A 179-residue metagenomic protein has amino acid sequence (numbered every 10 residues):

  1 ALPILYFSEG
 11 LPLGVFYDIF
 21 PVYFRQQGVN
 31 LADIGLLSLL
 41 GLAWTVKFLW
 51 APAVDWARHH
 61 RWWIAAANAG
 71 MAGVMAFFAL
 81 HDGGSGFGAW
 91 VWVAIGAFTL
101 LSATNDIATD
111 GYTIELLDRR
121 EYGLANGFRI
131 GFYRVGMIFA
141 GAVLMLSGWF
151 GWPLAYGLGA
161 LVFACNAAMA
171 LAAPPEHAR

Functional and structural regions predicted by a protein language model:
A1-W44: Helix-loop boundary and gating motifs at the non-cytosolic
F7, L36-L42, A69, G96 (+1 more regions): Transmembrane alpha-helical cores of Major Facilitator Superfamily
F20, A103-L117: Intracellular juxtamembrane helix-capping segments at the cytosolic ends of symmetry-related transmembrane helices
W44-K47, G123-S147: Glycine-rich segments within core transmembrane alpha-helices of 12-TM secondary carriers
P52-A57, A79-L80, I138-G157: Transmembrane alpha-helix termini and helix-breaking/packing motifs in multi-pass membrane transporters
A65-G86: C-terminal ends and interior cores of transmembrane alpha-helices in multi-pass membrane transporters/permeases
A66-G73, P153-A172: Symmetry-related core transmembrane helices of the 12-TM Major Facilitator Superfamily/SLC fold
G83-S85, A167-R179: Helix-loop junctions on the cytosolic side of multi-pass membrane transporters, especially the intracellular loop
